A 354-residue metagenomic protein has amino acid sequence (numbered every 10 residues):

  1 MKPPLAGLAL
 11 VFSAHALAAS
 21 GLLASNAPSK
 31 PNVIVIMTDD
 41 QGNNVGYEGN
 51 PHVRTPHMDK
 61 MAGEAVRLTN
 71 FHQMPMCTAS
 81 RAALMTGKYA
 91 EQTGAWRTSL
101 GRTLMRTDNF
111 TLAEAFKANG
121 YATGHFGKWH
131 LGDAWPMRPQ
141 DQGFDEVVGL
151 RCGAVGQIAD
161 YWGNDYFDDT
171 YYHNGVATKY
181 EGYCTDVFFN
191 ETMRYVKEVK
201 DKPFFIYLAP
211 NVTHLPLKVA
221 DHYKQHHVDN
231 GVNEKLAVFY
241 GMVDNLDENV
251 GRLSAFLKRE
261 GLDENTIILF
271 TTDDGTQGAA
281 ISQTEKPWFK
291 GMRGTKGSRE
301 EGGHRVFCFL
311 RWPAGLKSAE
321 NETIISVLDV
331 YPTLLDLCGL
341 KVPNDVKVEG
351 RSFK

Functional and structural regions predicted by a protein language model:
K2, A6-F12, S20-K354: Formylglycine-dependent sulfatase
